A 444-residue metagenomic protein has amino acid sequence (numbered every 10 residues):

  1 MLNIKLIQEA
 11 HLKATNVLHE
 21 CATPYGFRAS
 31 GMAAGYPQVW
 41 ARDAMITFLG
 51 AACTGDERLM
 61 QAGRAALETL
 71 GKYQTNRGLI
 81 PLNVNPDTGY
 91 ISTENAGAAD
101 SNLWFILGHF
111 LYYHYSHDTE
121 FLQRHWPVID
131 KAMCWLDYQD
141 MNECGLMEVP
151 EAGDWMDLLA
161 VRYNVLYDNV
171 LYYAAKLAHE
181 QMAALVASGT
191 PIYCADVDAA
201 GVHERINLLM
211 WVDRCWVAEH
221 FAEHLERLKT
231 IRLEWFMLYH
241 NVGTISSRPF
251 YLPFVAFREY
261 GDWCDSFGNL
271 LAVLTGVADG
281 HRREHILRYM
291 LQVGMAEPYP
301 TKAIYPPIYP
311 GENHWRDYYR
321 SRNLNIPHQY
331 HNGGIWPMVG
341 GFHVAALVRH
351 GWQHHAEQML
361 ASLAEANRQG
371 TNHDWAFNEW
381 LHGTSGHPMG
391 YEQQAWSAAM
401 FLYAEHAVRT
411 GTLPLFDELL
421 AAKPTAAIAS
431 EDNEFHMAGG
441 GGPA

Functional and structural regions predicted by a protein language model:
M1-V39, Q61-A65, T69, G78-I80 (+2 more regions): Low-complexity, Ser/Thr/Pro/Gly-enriched N-terminal "stalk/linker" regions
M1-Y36, T119-F121, T190-P191, H203 (+2 more regions): Acidic/polar, glycine-enriched structural segments that form the non-catalytic walls/loops of the carbohydrate-binding
C21-S30, P81-A96, V149-V165, I245-A256 (+2 more regions): Acidic/His metal-coordination segments adjacent to aromatic residues that form catalytic metal sites in metalloenzymes
P37-L67, G71-E143, V165-Y173, R283 (+3 more regions): Aromatic-rich carbohydrate-recognition surfaces in CAZymes
I80-P81, M147-E148, N164, L171-Y173 (+4 more regions): Catalytic cores of carbohydrate-active enzymes
L82-G89, D317, L324, Q353-A398 (+1 more regions): C-terminal catalytic domain of Rieske-type non-heme iron oxygenases
E223, K229, P253, Y260 (+4 more regions): Ser/Thr/Asn(+Pro)-rich, low-complexity disordered segments
A303-P337: Generic long, charged, amphipathic alpha-helical segments
